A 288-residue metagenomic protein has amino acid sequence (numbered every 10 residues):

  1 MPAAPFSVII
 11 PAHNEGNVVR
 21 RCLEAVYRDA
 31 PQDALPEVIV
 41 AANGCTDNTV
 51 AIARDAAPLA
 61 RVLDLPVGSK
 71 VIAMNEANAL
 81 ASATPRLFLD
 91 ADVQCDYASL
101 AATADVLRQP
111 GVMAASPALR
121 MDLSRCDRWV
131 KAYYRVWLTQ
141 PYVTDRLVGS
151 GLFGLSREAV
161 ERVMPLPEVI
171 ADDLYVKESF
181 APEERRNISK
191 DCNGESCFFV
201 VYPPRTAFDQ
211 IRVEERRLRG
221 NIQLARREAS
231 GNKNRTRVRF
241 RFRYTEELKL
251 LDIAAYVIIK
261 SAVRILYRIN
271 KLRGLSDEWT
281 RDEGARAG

Functional and structural regions predicted by a protein language model:
A4-S7, E37, Y175: Cell-envelope/extracellular polymer assembly enzymes that use nucleotide-activated donors
N17-R21, T46-D55: Acidic helix N-cap motif at the loop->helix transition within catalytic regions of sugar-transfer enzymes
E24-L35: Short, acidic, metal-binding catalytic loop of nucleotide-sugar glycosyltransferases
A25, I39-V50, V67: A conserved acidic beta->alpha catalytic loop
L65-A81: Glycine-rich, basic loop-to-helix element that forms the pyrophosphate-binding segment of sugar-nucleotide handling
R86: Short aromatic/hydrophobic "clamp" motif used to bind/position activated sugar donors
Y97-R128: Conserved donor NDP-sugar-binding/catalytic core segment of glycosyltransferases
N193-G194, P204-T206, R212-G288: Terminal low-complexity segments of carbohydrate-biosynthetic enzymes
